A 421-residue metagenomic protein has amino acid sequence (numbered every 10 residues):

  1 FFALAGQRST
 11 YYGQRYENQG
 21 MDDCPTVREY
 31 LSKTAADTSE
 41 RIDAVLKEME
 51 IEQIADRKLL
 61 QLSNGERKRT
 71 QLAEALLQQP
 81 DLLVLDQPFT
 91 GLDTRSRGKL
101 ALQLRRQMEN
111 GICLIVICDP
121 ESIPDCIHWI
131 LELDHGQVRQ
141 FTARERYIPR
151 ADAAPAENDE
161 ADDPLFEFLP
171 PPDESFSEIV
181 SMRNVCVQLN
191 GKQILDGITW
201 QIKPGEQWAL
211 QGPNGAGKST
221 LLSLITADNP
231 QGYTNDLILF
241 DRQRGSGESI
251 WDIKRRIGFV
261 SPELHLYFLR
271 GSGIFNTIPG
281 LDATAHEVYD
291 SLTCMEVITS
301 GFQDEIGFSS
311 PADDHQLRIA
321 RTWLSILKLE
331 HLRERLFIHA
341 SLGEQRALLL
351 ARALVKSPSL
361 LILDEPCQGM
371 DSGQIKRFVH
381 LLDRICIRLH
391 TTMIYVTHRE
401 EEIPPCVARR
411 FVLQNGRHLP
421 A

Functional and structural regions predicted by a protein language model:
F1-A35, L222-Q303: ABC ATPase nucleotide-binding domain signature region
D37-I54, M295-Q303, D314-L332: Conserved ABC ATPase "signature" region
K58-L62, S310-A312, L336-A340, E344: Conserved ABC ATPase signature
L72, L100, L350: Hydrophobic anchor residue at the start of the ABC signature
L83-Q87, L361-E365: Catalytic Walker B motif of ABC-type/P-loop ATPase nucleotide-binding domains
L133-P164, P405, L413-A421: Conserved beta-strand-loop-alpha-helix hinge in the C-terminal portion of ABC ATPase nucleotide-binding domains
Q211-P213: The feature captures the beta-strand-to-loop junction immediately N-terminal to the Walker
